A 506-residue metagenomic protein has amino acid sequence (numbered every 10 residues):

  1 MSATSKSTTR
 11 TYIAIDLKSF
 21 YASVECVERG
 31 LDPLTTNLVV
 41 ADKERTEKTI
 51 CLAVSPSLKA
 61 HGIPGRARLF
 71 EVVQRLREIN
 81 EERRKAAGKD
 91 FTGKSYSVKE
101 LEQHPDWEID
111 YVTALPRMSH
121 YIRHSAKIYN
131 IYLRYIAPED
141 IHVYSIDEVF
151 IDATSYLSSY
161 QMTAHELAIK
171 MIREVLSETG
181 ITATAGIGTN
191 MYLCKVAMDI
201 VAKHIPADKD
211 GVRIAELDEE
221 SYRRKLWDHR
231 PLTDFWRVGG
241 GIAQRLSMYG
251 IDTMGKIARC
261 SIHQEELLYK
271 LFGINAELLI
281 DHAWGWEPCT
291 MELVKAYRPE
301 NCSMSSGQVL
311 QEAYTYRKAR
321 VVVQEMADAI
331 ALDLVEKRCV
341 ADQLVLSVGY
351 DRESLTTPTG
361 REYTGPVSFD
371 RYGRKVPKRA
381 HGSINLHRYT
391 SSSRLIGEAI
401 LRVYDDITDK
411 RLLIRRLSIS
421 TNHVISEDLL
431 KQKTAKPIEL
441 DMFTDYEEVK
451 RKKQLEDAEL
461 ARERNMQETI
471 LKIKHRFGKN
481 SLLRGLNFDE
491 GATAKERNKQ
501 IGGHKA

Functional and structural regions predicted by a protein language model:
M1-H282, E287-M291, M442, E447-A506: Gly/Gly-Pro- and Ser/Thr-rich, intrinsically disordered tail segments characteristic of DNA damage-repair and tolerance
A14, D234, G240, Q244-I414 (+1 more regions): DNA-contacting surface of Y-family translesion DNA polymerases
F20, E44-K48, Y350-L355, V424-D428: Short, charged/polar surface micro-motifs in flexible loops or helix N-caps
T36, A183, D342-L344, L417 (+1 more regions): Change "...and in nucleic-acid phosphodiester-cleaving endonucleases..." to "...and in nucleic-acid processing enzymes
F150, N385, S418: Short aromatic/hydrophobic contact patches that present stacked aromatics for nucleic-acid/ligand binding
T189-Y192, D281-W284, V340-R352, L413-S426 (+1 more regions): A glycine-rich phosphate-binding loop feature that marks nucleotide/adenosyl-phosphate handling sites
V196-A197, T356-T359, L429-Q432: Short, well-ordered secondary-structure micro-motifs
R402, D406-N465, L471-K472: C-terminal hydrophobic structural anchor segments that stabilize assembly/packing rather than catalytic chemistry
